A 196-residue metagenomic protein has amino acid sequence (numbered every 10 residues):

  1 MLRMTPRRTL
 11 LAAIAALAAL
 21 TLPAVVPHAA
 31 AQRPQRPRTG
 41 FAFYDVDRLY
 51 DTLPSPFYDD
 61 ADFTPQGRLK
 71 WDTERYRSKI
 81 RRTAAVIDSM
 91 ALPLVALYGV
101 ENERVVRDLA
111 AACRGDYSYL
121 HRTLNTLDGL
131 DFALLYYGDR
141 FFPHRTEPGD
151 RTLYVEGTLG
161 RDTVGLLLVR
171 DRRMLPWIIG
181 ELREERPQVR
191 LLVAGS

Functional and structural regions predicted by a protein language model:
M1-R3: Short, Lys/Arg-enriched N-terminal segments with co-localized hydrophobic residues within the first ~10-30 amino acids
P6-L11: N-terminal export leaders
A12-A24: Bacterial N-terminal signal peptides
A29-A112, D116, T123-L124, R190-L191: N-terminal, active-site-proximal structural segment of metallo-dependent hydrolase catalytic domains
Q32-A42, E156, I178-E185: Short amphipathic alpha-helices and their capping/turn segments at secondary-structure boundaries
R38-D51, R145-T146, T163-D171, V193-A194: Active-site-proximal beta-strand elements of phosphoester/diester hydrolases
V100-R172: Structured beta-strand-rich core segments of catalytic domains in phosphoester-bond hydrolases
R173-S196: His/acidic metal-ligating clusters that form di-metal
